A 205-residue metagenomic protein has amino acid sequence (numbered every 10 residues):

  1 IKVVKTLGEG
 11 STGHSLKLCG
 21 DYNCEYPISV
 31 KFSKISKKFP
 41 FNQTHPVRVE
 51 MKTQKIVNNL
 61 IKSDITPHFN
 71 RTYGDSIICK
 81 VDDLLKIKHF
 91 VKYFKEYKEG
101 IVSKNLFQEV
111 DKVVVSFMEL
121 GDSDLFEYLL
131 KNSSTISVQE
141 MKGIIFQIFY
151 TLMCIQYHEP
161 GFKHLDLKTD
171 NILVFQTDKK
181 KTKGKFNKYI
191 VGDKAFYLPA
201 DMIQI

Functional and structural regions predicted by a protein language model:
V4-G10: Protein kinase glycine-rich loop
H14-L84: ATP-binding glycine-rich loop module of kinase domains
P67-V138: Conserved structural core of kinase catalytic domains
S137, I190-I205: C-lobe/activation-segment region of protein kinase-like
Q156-F175, K181-V191: Catalytic-loop of the protein kinase fold
